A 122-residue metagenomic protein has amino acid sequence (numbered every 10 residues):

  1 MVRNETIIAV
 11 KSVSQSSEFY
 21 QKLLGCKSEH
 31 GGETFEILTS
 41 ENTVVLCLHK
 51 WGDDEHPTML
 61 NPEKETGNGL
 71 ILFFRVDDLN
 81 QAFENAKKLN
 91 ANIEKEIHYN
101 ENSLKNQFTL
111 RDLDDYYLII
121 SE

Functional and structural regions predicted by a protein language model:
M1-N4, C26-F74, F83-R111: Vicinal oxygen chelate
M1-S17, L70-L72, S121: N-terminal beta-strand motif that seeds the catalytic metal site of vicinal oxygen chelate
S12-V13, D77-L79: Helix N-cap motif at beta-to-alpha junctions
S16-Q21, A86, D115: Conserved active-site tyrosine of GNAT-family acetyltransferases
Q81, Y116: Conserved Rossmann-like nucleotide-cofactor binding loop
D112-L113, E122: C-terminal beta-strand of the catalytic ATP-binding
